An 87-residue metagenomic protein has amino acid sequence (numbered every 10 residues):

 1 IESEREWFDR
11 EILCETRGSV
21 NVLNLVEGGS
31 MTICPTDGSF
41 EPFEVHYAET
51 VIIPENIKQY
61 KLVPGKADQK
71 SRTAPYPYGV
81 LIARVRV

Functional and structural regions predicted by a protein language model:
R5-E41, H46-A48: Glycine- and acidic-residue-biased ligand/ion/polar-headgroup-sensing regions
T36, H46, P54-V87: Ligand-binding loop in jelly-roll beta-barrel domains
